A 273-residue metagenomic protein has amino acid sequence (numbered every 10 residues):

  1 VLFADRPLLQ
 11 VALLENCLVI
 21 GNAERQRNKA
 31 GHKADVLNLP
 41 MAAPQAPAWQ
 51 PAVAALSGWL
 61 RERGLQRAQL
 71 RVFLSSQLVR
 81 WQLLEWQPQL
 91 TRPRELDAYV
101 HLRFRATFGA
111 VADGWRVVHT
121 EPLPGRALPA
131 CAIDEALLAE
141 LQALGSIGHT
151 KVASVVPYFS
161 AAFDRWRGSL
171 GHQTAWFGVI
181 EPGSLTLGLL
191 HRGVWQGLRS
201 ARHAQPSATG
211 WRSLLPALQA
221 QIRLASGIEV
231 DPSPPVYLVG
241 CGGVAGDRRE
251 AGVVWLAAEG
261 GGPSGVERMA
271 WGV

Functional and structural regions predicted by a protein language model:
V1-V273: Hydrophobic/aromatic-enriched cytosolic interaction surfaces used to assemble or bind macromolecules
